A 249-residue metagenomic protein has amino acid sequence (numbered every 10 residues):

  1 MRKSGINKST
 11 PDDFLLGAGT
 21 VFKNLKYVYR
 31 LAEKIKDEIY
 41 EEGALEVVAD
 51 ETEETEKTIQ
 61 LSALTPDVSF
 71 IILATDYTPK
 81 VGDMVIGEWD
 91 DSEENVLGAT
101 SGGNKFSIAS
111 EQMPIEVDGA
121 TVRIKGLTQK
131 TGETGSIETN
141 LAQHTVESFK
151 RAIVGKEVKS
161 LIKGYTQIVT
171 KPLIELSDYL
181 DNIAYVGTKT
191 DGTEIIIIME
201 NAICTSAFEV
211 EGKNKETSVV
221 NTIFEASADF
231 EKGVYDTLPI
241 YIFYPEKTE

Functional and structural regions predicted by a protein language model:
M1-E249: Signature of extracytoplasmic/envelope-associated structural regions
